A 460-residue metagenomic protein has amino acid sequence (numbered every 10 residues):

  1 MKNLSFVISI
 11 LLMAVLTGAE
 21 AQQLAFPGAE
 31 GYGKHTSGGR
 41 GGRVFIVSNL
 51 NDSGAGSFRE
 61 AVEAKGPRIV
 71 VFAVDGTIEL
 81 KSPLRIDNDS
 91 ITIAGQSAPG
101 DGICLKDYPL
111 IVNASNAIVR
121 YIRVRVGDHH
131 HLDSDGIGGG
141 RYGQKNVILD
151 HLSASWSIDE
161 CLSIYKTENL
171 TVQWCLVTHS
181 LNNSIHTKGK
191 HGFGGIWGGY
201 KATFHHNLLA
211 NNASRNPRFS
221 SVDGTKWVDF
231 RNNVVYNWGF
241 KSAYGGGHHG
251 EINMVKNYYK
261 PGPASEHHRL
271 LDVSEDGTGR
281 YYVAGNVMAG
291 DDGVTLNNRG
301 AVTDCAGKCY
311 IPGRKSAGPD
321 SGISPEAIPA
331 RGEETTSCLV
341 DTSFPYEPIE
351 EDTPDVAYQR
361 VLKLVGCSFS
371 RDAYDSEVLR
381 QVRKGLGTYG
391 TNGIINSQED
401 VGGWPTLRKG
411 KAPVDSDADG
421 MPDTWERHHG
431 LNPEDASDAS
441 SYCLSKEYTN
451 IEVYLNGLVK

Functional and structural regions predicted by a protein language model:
M1-Q22: Bacterial Sec-dependent N-terminal signal peptides
L24, L50-R59, P67-T92, A98-L105: N-terminal extracellular ligand-recognition/capping segment immediately after the signal peptide
L24-V70, D438: Acidic Gly/Asp/Thr-rich repetitive segments characteristic of extracellular carbohydrate-active and adhesion proteins
S53, T77-E79, P99-G100, I111 (+16 more regions): Extracellular beta-strand scaffolds
E79-K201: Right-handed parallel beta-helix
V222-D223, D229-Q398: Extracellular beta-rich repeat passengers
Q398-K460: Extracellular calcium-associated, cysteine-rich motifs in secreted modular proteins
